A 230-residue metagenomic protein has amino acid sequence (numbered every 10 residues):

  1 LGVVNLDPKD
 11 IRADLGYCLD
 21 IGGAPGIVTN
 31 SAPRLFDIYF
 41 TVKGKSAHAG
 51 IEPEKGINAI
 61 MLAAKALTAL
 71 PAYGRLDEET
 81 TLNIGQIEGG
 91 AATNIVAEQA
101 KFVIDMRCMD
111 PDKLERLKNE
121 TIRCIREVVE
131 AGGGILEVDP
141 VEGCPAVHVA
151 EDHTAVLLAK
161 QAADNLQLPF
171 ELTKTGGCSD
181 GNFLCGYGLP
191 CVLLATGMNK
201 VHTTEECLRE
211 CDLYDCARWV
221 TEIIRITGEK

Functional and structural regions predicted by a protein language model:
L1, F36-V42, A49-Y73, I104 (+2 more regions): Alpha-helical metal-binding/catalytic segments enriched in His/Glu/Asp
L1-S31, R75, N94, D105 (+1 more regions): Acidic/histidine-rich catalytic neighborhood of metal-dependent amide-processing enzymes
G22, F40-A47, A195-H202: A glycine-centered beta->alpha junction motif in the catalytic cores of kinase/phosphotransferase enzymes
N30, E52-I87, I95, D112-L136: Acidic-enriched catalytic cores of C-N bond-cleaving enzymes acting on peptides and small amides
M61-D77, K118, G143-V192: Active-site-adjacent substrate-binding region of metalloamidase/peptidase-like peptide-processing proteins
N83-G90, D105-C108, I135-H153, T175-G176 (+1 more regions): A short beta-alpha structural unit
Q86, A92-N119, R123, C185 (+1 more regions): Active-site-adjacent mobile loop/cap segments within catalytic or ligand-binding domains
I87, E98, L168-G228: Zn-dependent metallopeptidase/amidohydrolase metal-coordination segment
